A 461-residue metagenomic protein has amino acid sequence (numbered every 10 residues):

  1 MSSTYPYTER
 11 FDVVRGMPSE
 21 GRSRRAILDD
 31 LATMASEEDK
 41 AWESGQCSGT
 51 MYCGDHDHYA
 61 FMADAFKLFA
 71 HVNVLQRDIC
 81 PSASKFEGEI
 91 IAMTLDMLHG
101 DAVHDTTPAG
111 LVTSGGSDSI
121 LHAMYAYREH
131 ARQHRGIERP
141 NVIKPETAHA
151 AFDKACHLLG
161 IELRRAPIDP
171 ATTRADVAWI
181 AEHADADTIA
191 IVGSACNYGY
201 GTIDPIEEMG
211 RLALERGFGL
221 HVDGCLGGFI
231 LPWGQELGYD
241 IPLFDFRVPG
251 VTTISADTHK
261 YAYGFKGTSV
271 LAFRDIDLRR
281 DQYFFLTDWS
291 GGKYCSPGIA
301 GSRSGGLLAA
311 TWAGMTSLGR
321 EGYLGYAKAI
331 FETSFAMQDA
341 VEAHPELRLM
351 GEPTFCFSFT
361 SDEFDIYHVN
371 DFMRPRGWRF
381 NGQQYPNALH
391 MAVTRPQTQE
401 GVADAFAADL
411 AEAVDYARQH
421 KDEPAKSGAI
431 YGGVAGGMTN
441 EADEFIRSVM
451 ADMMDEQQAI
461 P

Functional and structural regions predicted by a protein language model:
M1-S84, G88-A92, S334, A343 (+2 more regions): Non-catalytic terminal extensions of PLP-dependent enzymes
Y7, K85, L111-P297: Conserved PLP-enzyme active-site core in the AAT-like
D12-V13, A70-D78, H104-L111, R139 (+6 more regions): Glycine- and acidic
R22, A26, D57, F61 (+15 more regions): Conserved active-site and cofactor/substrate-binding residues in soluble primary-metabolism enzymes
Y59-L68, I91-A102, D245, Q282-T287 (+1 more regions): Active-site-adjacent bridging/hinge elements
A63, E87-A92, L121-R128, D153 (+5 more regions): Predominant activation on well-ordered alpha-helical scaffold segments within soluble catalytic domains
K67-G116, A126, H130: Conserved N-terminal alpha-helix of the aminotransferase class I/II PLP-enzyme fold
E236-T354, F359-F364, G437-E441, F445-S448 (+1 more regions): Active-site C-terminal subdomain of aminotransferase-like
